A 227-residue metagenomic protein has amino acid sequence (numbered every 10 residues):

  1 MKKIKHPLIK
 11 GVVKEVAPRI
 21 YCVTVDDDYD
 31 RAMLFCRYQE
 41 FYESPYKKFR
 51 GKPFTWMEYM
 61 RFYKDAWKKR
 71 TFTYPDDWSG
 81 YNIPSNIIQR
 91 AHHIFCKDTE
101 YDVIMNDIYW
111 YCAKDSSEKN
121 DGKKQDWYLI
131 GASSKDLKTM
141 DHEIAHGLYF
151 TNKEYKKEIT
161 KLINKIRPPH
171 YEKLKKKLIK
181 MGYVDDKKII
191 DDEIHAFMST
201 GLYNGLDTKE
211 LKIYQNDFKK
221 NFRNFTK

Functional and structural regions predicted by a protein language model:
M1-W127: A metal-dependent hydrolase signature that marks the N-terminal structural subdomain at the beginning of catalytic folds
K10-K14, M105-G131, I163-K227: Metalloprotease/metallohydrolase-associated module, dominated by Zn2+-dependent proteases
D27, K153-E154, R167: Residues that cap or delimit alpha-helices
T55-W56, I159, K180: Short C-terminal domain-edge/linker segments immediately following a structured domain
W127-D141: Short pre-active-site segment immediately N-terminal to the catalytic Zn-binding motif
K138-T151: Active-site recognition of the HExxH zinc-binding catalytic motif
L148-N152, K156, Y203-D207: A generic secondary-structure signal for well-formed alpha-helical elements
E154-N164: Short acidic alpha-helical/loop segments enriched in Asp/Glu that coordinate divalent cations
